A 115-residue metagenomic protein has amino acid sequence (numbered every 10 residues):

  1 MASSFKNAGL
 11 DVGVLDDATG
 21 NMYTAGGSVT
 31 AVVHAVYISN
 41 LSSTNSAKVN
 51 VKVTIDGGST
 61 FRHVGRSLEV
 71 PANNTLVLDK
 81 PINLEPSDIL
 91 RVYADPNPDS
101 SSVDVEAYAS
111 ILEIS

Functional and structural regions predicted by a protein language model:
M1-A31, A35, A94-S115: C-terminal interaction-tip segments
V32-H34, A47, R66, D88 (+1 more regions): A generic structural signal for short beta-strands and their flanking turns/coil linkers
I38-T44: Short solvent-exposed strand-capping/beta-turn motif centered on an Asx-Ser/Thr pair
T44-N45, G57-T60, S100-S101: Short, solvent-exposed loop/turn segments that connect beta-strands within catalytic domains and beta-strand-rich
V49-V51, A107: Short beta-strand elements bearing conserved aromatic residues within extracellular beta-rich modules
G57-I89, D95: Intrinsically disordered, low-complexity Pro/Gly/Ser/Thr-rich segments with frequent PxxP/GP/PP motifs and embedded
